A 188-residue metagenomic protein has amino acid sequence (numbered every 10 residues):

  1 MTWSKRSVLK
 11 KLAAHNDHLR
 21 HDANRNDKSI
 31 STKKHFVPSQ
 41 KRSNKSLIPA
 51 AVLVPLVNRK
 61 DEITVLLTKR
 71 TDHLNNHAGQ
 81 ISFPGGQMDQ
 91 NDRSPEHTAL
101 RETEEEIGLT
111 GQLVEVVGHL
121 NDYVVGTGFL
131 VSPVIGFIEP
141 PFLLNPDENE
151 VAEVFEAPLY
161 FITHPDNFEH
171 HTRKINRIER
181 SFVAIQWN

Functional and structural regions predicted by a protein language model:
M1-S82, Q87-E105, L109-H119, Y123-S132 (+3 more regions): N-terminal leader/linker segments that precede catalytic domains of diphosphate-processing enzymes
P146-E179: Amphipathic alpha-helical blocks and their helix-capping loop/short-beta junctions
